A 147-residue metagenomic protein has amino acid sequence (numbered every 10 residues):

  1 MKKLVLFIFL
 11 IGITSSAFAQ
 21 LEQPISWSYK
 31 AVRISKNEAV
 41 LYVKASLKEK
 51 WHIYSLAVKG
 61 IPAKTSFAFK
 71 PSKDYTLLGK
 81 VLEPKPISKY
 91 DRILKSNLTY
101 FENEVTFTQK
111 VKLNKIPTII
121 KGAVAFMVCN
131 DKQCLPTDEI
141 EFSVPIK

Functional and structural regions predicted by a protein language model:
L4-S15: Sec-dependent N-terminal signal peptides
F18-K147: Extracellular/lumen-exposed scaffold segments
